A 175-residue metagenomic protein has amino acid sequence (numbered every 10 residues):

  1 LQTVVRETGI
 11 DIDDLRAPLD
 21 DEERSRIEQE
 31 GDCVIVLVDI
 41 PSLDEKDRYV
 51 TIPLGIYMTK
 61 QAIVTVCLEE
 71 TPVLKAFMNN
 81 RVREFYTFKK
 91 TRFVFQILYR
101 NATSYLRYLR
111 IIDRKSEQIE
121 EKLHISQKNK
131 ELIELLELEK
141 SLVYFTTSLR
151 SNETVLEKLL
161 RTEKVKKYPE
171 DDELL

Functional and structural regions predicted by a protein language model:
L1-L174: Peripheral, non-transmembrane regulatory/ligand-interaction domains of membrane transport proteins
